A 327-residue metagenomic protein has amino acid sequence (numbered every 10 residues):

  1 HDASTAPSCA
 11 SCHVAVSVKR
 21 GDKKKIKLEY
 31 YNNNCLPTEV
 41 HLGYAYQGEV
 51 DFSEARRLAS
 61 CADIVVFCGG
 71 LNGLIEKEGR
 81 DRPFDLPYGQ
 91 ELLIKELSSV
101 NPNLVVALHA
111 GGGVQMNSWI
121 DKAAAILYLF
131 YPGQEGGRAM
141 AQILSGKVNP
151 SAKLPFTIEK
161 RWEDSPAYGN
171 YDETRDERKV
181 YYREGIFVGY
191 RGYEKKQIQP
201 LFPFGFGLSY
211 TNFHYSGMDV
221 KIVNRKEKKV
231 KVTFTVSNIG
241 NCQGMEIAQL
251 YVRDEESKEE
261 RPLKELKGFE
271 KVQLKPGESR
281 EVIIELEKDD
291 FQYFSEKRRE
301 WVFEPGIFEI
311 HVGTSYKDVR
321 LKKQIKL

Functional and structural regions predicted by a protein language model:
H1-L327: C-terminal non-catalytic regions of proteins with extracellular/luminal or membrane-system context
